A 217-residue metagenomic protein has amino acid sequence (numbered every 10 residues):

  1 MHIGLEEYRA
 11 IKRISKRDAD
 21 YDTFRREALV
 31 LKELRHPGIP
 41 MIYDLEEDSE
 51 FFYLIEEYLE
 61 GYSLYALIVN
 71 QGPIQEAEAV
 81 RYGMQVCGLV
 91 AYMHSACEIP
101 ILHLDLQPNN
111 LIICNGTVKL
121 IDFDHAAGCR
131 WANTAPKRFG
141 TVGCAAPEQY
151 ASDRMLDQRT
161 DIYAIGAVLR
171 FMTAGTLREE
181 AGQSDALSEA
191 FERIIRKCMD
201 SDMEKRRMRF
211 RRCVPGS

Functional and structural regions predicted by a protein language model:
H2-D20: ATP-binding glycine-rich loop module of kinase domains
S15-E33: AlphaC helix of the eukaryotic protein kinase fold
L45: Activation-segment/catalytic-loop signature of the eukaryotic protein kinase fold
S49-S63, L67: Conserved short submotifs of the Hanks-type protein kinase catalytic core that shape the nucleotide-binding pocket
G88-I101: Protein kinase catalytic-loop region centered on the HRD/HxD motif
A135-E148: Conserved activation segment of eukaryotic-like protein kinases, specifically the C-terminal portion of the activation
A186-S201: Conserved C-terminal C-lobe helix
